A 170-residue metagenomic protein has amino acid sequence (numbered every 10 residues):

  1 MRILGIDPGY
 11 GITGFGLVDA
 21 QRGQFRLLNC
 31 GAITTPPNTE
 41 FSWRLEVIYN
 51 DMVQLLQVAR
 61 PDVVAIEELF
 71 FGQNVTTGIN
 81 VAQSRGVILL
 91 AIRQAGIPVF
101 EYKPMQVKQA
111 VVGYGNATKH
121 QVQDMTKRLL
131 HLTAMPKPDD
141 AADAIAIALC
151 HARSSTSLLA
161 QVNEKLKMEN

Functional and structural regions predicted by a protein language model:
M1-N170: Phosphate- and other anionic-substrate recognition elements at nucleic-acid/protein interfaces
